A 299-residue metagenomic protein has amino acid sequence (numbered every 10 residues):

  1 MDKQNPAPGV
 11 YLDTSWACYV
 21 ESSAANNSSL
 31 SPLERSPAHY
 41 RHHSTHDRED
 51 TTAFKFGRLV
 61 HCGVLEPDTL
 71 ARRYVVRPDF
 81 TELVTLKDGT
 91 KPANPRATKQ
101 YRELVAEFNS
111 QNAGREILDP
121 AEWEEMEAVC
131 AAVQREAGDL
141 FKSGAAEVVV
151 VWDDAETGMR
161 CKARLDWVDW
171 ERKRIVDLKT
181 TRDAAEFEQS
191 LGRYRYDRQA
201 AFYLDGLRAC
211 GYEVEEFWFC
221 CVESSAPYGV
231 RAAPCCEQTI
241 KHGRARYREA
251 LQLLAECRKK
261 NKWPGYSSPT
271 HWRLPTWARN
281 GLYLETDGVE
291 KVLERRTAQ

Functional and structural regions predicted by a protein language model:
M1-K162, L293-E294: Metal-dependent nuclease catalytic cores that hydrolyze phosphodiester bonds in DNA/RNA, characterized by
K3, F202-Q299: Metal-dependent nuclease catalytic regions and adjoining charged, substrate-binding loops involved in nucleic-acid end
W16, W123, W152, W167-W170 (+4 more regions): A residue-identity detector for tryptophan
E124-E147, I175-E188, S267-L274, A278-G281 (+2 more regions): Short, charge-rich amphipathic segments
A145-A245: Mg2+/Mn2+-dependent nuclease catalytic core
